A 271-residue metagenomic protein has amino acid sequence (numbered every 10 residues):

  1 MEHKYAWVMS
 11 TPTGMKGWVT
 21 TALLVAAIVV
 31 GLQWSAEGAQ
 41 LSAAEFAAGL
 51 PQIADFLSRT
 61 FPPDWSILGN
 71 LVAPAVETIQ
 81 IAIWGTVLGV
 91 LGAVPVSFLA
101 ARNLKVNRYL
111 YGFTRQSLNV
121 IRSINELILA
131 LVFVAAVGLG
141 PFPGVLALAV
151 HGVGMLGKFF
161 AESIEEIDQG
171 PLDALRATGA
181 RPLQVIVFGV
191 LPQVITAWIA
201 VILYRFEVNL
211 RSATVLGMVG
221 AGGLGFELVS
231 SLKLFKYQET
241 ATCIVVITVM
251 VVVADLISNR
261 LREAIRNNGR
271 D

Functional and structural regions predicted by a protein language model:
M1-V87, V94, L99, N103 (+2 more regions): N-terminal, non-cleaved signal-anchor transmembrane helix
A36, A200, A241-D271: C-terminal transmembrane helix and the adjacent membrane-cytosol boundary/short C-terminal tail of inner/organellar
V72-Q80, T114-I121, L203, E207 (+1 more regions): Alpha-helical membrane-interface segments at transmembrane helix boundaries
E77, I81, F226, S230-V252 (+1 more regions): Pore-lining and gate-forming transmembrane alpha-helices of multi-pass membrane transport proteins
T86-V94, F98, R102, L127 (+8 more regions): Hydrophobic positions within alpha-helical transmembrane segments of bacterial inner-membrane proteins
V96-A130, F159-E162: Cytoplasmic-entry segments and transmembrane alpha-helices of multi-pass inner-membrane transporters
L118-G152: Generic hydrophobic transmembrane alpha-helix motif, especially the helices
L139-R205, L256-N259: Membrane-cytosol interface at the C-terminal ends of specific transmembrane alpha-helices in multi-pass membrane
